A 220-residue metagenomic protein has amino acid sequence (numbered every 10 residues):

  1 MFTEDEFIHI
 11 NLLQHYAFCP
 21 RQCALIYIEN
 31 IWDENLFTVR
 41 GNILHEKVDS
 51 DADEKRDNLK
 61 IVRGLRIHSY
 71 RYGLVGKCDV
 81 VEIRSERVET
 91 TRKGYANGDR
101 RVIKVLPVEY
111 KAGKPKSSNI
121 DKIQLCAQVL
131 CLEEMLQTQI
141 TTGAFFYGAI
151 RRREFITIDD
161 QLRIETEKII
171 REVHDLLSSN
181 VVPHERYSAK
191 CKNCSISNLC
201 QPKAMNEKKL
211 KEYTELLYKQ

Functional and structural regions predicted by a protein language model:
M1-P107, T214-Q220: Metal-dependent nuclease catalytic cores that hydrolyze phosphodiester bonds in DNA/RNA, characterized by
F2-I10, L59, L177, R186 (+2 more regions): Short, functionally important structural connectors and interaction interfaces within domains
C19, C23, V182-Q220: Cysteine-cluster motifs in flexible loop/terminal segments that predominantly coordinate metals
A24-L25, L36-F37, H174, S178-E185: Residue-level signal for secondary-structure boundary elements
I26-E34, M135-Q139, P202-N206: Short helix-capping/linker segments at secondary-structure and domain boundaries
I43-K47, D53-D57, F155-R163, S195-E207: Short, charged low-complexity intrinsically disordered segments located at boundaries of structured domains
G76, I83-N180, K192, N198: Nucleic-acid nuclease catalytic cores
